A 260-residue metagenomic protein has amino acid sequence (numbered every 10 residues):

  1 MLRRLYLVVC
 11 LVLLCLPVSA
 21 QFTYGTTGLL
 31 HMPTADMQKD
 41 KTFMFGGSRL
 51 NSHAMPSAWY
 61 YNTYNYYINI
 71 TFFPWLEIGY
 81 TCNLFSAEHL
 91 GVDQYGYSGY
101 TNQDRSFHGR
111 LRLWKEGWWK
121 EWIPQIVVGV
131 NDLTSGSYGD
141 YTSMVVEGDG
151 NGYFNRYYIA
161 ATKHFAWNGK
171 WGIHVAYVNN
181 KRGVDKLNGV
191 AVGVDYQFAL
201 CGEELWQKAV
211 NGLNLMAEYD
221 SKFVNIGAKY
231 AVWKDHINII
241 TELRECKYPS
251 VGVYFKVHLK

Functional and structural regions predicted by a protein language model:
M1-T26, K260: Cleavable N-terminal export/targeting peptides
A20-Y157, T162-W167, A199-E203, A228 (+2 more regions): Transmembrane beta-barrel domains of Gram-negative outer membranes and organellar outer membranes
M44, N51, P56-S57, V145-Y158 (+3 more regions): Outer-membrane beta-barrel transmembrane domain signature
F73, W233-K234: Residue-level recognition of beta-strand termini and adjacent short loop/turns
F73-W75, F223, C246-Y248: A generic structural motif
N83, N131-L133, A176-N180, D220-K222 (+1 more regions): Active-site beta-loop-alpha junctions enriched in small/polar residues
S106-L111, V192-V194, E245-K260: Outer-membrane beta-barrel "beta-signal"
D235-E245: Short hydrophobic/aromatic-enriched beta-strand-loop microsegments
